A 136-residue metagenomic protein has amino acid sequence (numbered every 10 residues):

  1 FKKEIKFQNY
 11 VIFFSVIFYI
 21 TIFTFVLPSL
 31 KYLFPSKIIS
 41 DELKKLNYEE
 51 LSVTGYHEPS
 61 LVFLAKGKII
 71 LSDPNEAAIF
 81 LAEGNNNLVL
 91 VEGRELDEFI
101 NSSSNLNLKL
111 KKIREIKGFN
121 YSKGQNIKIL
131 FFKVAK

Functional and structural regions predicted by a protein language model:
F1-K136: Membrane-embedded architecture of ER/inner-membrane glycosylation machinery
